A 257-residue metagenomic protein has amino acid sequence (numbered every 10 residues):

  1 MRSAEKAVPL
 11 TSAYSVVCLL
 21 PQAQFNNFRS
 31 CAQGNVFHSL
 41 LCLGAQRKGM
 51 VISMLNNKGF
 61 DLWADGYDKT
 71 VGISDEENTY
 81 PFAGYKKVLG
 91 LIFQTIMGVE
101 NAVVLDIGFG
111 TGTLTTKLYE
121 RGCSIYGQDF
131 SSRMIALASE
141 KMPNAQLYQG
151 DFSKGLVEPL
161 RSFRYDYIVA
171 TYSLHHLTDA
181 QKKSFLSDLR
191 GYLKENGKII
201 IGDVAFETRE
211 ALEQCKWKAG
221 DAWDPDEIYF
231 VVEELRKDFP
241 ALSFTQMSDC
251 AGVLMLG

Functional and structural regions predicted by a protein language model:
R2-P9: Extreme N-terminal basic, low-complexity initiation segments that serve as generic localization/processing leaders
Y14-V16, F25-N26, G34, L40 (+1 more regions): Short terminal hydrophobic/aromatic SLiMs and anchors at protein ends
S30, L41, M50-I96, T111-P159 (+1 more regions): Class I (Rossmann-like) S-adenosyl-L-methionine-dependent methyltransferase catalytic domain, capturing the SAM-binding
N101-G108: Conserved class I S-adenosyl-L-methionine
V169: A conserved beta-strand element that flanks and buttresses the S-adenosyl-L-methionine
Y172-H176: Short catalytic micro-motifs in class I SAM-dependent methyltransferases
K183-E195: A short glycine-rich, Lys/Arg-flanked "PGG" loop and its adjoining helix->strand segment in the class I
